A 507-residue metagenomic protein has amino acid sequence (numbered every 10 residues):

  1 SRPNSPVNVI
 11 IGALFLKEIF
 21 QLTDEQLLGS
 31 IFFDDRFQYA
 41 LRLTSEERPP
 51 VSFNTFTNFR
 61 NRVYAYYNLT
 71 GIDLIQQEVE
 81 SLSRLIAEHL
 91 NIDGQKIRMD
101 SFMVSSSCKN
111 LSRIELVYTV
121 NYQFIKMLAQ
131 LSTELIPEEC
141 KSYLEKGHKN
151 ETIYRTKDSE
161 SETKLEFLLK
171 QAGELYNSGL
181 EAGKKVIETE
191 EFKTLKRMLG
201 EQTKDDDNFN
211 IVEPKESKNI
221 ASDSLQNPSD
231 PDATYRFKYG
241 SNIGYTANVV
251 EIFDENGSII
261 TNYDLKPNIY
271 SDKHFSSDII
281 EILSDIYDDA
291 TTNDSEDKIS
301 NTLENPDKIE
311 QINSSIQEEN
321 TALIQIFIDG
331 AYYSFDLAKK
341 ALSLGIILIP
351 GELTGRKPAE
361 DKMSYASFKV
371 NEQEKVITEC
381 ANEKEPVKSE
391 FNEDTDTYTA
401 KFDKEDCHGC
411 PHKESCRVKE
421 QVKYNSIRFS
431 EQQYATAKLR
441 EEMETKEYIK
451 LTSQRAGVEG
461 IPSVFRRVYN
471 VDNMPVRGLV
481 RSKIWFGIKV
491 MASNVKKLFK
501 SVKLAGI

Functional and structural regions predicted by a protein language model:
S1-G12: Basic, short loop/linker segments at the boundary and entry of helix-turn-helix/winged-helix-like folds
I11-F15, Q21-A65: Well-ordered mid-protein domain cores that form the structural environment of catalytic cofactors
T23-Q26, P49, T57-I507: Anion-binding and metal-coordination hotspots
